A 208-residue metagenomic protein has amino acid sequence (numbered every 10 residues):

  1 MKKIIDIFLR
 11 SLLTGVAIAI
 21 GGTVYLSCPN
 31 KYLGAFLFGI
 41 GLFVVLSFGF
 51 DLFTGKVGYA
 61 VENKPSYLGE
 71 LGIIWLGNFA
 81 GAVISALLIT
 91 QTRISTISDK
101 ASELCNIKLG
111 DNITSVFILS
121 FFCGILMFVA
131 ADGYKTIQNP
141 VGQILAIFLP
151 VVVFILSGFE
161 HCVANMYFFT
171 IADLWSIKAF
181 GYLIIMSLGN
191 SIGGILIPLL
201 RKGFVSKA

Functional and structural regions predicted by a protein language model:
M1-A208: Alpha-helical transmembrane segments and their helix-helix packing motifs
